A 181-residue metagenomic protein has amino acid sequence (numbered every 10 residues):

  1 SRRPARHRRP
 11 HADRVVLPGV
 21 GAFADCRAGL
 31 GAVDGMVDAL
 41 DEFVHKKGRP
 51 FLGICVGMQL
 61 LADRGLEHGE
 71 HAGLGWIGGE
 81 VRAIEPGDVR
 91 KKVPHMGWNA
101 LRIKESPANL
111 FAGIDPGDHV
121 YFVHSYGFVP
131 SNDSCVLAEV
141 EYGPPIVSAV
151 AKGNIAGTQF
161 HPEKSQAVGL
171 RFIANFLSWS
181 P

Functional and structural regions predicted by a protein language model:
S1-H11: Short acidic low-complexity segments
R6, G21, K164: Flexible, active-site-proximal loop/turn residues at the rims of small-molecule/cofactor binding pockets and catalytic
H11-A12, N132: A short, glycine/Asx- and small/polar-enriched loop/turn that sits immediately N-terminal to a beta-strand
R14, G21-G97: Cysteine-nucleophile active-site neighborhood
V20-G21, Y126: Active-site glycine-rich loops that stabilize anionic/oxyanionic intermediates across multiple enzyme folds
H45-K46, G79-P181: Amide-donor transfer/coupling interface in amidating biosynthetic enzymes
